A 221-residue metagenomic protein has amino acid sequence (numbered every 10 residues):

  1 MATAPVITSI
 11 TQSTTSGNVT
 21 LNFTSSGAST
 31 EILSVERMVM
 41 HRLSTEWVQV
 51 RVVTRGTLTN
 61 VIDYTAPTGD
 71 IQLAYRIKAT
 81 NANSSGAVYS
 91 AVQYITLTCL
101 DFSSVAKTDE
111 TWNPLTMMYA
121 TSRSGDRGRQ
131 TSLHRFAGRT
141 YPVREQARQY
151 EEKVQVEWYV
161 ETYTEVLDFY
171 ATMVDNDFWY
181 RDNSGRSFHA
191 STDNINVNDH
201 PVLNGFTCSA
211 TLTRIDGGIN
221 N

Functional and structural regions predicted by a protein language model:
M1-S29, N83-N113: Pro/Thr/Ser/Gly-rich low-complexity, intrinsically disordered linker/stalk tracts
N18, N22-E46: Solvent-exposed loop/turn segments flanking beta-strands in beta-repeat/beta-sandwich domains
F23-G27, P67, V160: Non-cytosolic beta-sheet module surface loops
V39-L43, N81-S85, S184: Solvent-exposed strand-loop boundary residues in beta-sheet-rich modules
L43-V50, Y89-V92: Tryptophan-centered short beta-strand motifs
R51-T57: Short beta-strand segments within Ig-like beta-sandwich modules, predominantly Fibronectin type-III
D63-N83: Beta-strand-rich modules
S85-N221: Extracellular/virion structural assembly segments
